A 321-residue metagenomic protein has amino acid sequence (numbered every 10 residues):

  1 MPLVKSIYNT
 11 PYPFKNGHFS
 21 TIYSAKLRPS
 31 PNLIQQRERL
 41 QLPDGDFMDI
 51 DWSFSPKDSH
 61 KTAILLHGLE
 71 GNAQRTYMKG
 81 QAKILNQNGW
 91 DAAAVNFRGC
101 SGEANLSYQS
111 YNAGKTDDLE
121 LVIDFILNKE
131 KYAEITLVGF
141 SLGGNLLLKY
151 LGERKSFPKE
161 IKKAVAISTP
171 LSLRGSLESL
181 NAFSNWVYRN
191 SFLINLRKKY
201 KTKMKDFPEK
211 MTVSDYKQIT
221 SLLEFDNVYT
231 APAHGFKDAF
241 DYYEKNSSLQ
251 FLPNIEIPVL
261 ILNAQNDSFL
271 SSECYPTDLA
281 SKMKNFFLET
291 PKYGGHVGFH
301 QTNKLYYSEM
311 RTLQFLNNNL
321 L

Functional and structural regions predicted by a protein language model:
F14-D58, H300-N303: N-terminal cap/lid segment of alpha/beta-hydrolase-fold proteins
H60-G68: Short beta-strand element of the alpha/beta-hydrolase
Q74, A82-L106: Conserved alpha/beta-hydrolase
R98-T136: Catalytic nucleophile-loop/oxyanion-hole region of alpha/beta-hydrolase and closely related hydrolase-like folds
E130-Y132, T136-A233: Alpha/beta-hydrolase-fold enzymes
I255, I261-N263, D267: Short beta-strand/loop motif that positions the catalytic acidic residue of the alpha/beta-hydrolase fold
S281-V297: Catalytic histidine neighborhood in serine/cysteine hydrolases with alpha/beta-hydrolase-type architecture
G294-Y307: Catalytic histidine-centered segment of alpha/beta-hydrolase-like enzymes
